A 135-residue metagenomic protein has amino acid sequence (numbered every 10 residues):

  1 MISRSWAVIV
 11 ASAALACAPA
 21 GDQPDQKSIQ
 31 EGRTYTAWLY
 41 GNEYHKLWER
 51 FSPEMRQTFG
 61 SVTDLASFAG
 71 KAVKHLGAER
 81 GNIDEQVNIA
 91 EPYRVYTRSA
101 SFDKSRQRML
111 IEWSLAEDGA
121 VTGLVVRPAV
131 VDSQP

Functional and structural regions predicted by a protein language model:
M1-A7: Bacterial N-terminal signal peptides that target proteins for export
V10-A18: Hydrophobic h-region of N-terminal signal peptides that target proteins for export in Gram-negative bacteria
C17-G41: Short, low-complexity N-terminal intrinsically disordered segments enriched in polar/charged residues
D22, R33-A37, S52-T58, S99: Second-shell loop/turn segments in exported
I29-Q30, H45-Y93, K104: Short solvent-exposed beta->alpha transition segments
E85-P135: Exposed beta-sheet edge and beta->alpha loop/turn motif
